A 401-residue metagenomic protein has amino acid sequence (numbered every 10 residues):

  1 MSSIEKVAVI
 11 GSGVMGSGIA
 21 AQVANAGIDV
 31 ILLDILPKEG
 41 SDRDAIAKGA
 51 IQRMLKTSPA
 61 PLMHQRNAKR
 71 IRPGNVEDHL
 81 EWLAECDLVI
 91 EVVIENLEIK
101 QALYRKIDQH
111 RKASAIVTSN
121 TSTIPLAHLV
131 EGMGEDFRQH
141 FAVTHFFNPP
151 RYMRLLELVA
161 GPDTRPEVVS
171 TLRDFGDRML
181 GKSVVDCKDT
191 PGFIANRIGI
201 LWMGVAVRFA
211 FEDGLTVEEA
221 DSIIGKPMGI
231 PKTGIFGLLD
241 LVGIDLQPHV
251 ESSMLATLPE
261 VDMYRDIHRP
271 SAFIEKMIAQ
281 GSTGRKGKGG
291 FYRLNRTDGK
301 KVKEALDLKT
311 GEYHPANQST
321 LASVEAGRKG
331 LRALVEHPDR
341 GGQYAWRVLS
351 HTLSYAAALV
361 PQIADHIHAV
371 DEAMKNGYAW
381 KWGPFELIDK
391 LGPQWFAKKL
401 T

Functional and structural regions predicted by a protein language model:
M1-T401: N-terminal glycine-rich phosphate-binding loop for ADP-containing cofactors
